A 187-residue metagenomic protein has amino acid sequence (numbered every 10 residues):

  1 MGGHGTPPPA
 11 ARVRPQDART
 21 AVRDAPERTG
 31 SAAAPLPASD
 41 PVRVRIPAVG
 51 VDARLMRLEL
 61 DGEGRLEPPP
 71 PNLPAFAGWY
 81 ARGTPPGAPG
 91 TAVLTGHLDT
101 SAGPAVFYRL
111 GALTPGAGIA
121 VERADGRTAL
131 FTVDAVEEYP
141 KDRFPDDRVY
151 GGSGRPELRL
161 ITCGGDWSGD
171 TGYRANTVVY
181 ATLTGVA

Functional and structural regions predicted by a protein language model:
G2-L113, R123-R127, A135-A187: Solvent-exposed, non-transmembrane regions of membrane-associated and secreted proteins
L130: Metal-dependent active-site segment of extracytoplasmic phospho-/sulfohydrolases and closely related
